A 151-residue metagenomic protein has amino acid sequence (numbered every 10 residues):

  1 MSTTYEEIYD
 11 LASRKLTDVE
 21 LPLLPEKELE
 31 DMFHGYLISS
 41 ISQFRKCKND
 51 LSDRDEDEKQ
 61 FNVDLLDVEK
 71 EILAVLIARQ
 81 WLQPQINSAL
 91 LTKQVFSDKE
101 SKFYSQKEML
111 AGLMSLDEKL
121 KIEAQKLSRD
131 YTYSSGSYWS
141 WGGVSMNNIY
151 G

Functional and structural regions predicted by a protein language model:
M1-L65, K126-G151: Conserved short "hinge" loops at termini or chain/domain junctions
D31-K107, K121: Divalent metal-cofactor coordination and adjacent catalytic microenvironments
N87, K102, M109-L110, S137 (+1 more regions): A generic structural signal for solvent-exposed, polar alpha-helical segments
S105-S135: Polybasic, proline/glycine-rich intrinsically disordered low-complexity segments
